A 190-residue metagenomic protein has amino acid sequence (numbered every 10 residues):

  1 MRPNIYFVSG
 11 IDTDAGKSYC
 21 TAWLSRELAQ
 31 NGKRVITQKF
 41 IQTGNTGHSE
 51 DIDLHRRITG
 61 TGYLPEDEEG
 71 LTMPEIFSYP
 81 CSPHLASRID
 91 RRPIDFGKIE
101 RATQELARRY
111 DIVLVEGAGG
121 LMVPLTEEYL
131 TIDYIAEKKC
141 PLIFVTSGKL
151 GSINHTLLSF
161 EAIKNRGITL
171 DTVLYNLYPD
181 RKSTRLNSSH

Functional and structural regions predicted by a protein language model:
R2-F7: Extreme N-terminal starter segment of soluble prokaryotic enzymes
V8-T21: Glycine-rich phosphate-binding P-loop
D14-K17, G44-H48, K149-S152, D180-R181: Alpha-helix N-cap/loop-to-helix initiation residues
Y19-P93, Q104-E105: N-terminal phosphate/diphosphate-binding loop that engages ATP/GTP or pyrophosphate donors across diverse enzyme folds
S82-L125, I132: Phosphate-binding/switch loop-helix module in NTP-utilizing enzymes
I112, G117-R185: Conserved catalytic-core segment of NTP-binding enzymes
L186-H190: Positively charged, low-complexity/disordered segments
